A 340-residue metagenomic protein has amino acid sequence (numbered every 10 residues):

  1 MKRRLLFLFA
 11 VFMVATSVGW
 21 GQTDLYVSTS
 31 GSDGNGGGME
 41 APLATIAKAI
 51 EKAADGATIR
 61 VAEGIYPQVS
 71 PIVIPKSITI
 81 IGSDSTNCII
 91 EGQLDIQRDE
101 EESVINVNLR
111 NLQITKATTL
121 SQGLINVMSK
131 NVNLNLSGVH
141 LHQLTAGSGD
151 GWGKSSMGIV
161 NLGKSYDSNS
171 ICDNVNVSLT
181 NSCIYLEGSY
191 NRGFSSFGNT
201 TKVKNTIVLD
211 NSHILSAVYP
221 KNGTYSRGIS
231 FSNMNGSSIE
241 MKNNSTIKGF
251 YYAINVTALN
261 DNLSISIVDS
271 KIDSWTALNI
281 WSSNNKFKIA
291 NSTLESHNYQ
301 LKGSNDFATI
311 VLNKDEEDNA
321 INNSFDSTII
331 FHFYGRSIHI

Functional and structural regions predicted by a protein language model:
M1-Q22: Bacterial Sec-dependent N-terminal signal peptides
V18-K48, I65, S83: Right-handed parallel beta-helix/beta-solenoid
I46-K52, P67-P75, I90-E100, G123-V127 (+9 more regions): Short, T/G/N/S-enriched strand-turn elements that build extracellular solenoid repeat scaffolds
A54-D55, P67-I81, I89-N135, G153-S165 (+4 more regions): Extracellular beta-strand-rich solenoid/capping regions of secreted or surface-exposed proteins that bind or remodel
R60, P67, V73, I81 (+20 more regions): Extracellular beta-strand solenoid repeats
T86-E91, R110-S121, G138-S155, S170-N191 (+6 more regions): Beta-strand-rich solenoid/repeat architectures in extracellular/passenger domains of polysaccharide-targeting enzymes
E100, I105, V132, S168 (+7 more regions): Extracytoplasmic/secreted proteins and extracellular or luminal domains
